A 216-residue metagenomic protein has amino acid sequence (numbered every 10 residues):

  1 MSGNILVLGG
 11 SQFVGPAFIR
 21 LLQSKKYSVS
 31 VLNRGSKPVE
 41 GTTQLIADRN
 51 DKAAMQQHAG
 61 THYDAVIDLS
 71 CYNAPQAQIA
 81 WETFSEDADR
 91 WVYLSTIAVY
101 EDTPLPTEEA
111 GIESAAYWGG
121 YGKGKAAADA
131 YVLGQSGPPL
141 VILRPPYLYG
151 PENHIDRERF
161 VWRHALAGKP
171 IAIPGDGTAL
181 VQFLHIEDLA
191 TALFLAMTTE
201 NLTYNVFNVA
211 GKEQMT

Functional and structural regions predicted by a protein language model:
I5-K25: N-terminal Rossmann NAD(P)H-binding glycine-rich loop of SDR-like oxidoreductase domains
L8, L32, L69, L94-T96 (+1 more regions): SDR active-site strand-loop-helix element
L32-S36, D48-R49: N-terminal Rossmann-fold cofactor-binding loop
G41-D51, S70-Y72: Rossmann-fold cofactor-recognition segment
K52-T61: Short amphipathic alpha-helix with an adjacent loop that forms part of the alpha/beta core around
T61-I112, A116, K123-Y131: NAD(P)-cofactor binding segment of oxidoreductase domains
D129-E152: Conserved beta-loop-beta element that borders a ligand/cofactor-binding pocket
W162-A172, A179-Q214: Alpha-helical substrate-binding/gating segment
